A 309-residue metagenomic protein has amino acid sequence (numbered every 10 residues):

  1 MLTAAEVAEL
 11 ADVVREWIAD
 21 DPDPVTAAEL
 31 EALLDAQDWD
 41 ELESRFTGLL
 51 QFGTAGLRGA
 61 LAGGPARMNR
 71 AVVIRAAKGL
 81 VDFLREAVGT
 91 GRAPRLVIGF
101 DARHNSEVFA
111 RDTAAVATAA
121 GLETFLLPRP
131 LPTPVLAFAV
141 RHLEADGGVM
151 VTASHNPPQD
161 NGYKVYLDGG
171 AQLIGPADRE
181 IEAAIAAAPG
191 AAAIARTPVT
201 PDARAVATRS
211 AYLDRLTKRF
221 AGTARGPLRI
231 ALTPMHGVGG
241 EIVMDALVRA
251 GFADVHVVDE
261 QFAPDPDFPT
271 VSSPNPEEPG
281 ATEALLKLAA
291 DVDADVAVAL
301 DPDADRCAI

Functional and structural regions predicted by a protein language model:
L2-T113, A203-L228, V238: An N-terminal, well-structured beta->alpha segment
W17-D21, V25, E41-F46, L50 (+1 more regions): Gly/Ser/Thr-enriched, mixed-charge loops and adjacent short helices that form phosphate/oxyanion-binding elements
D21, V25-E29, L33-L34, F138-D146 (+1 more regions): N-terminal glycine-rich phosphate/adenylate-binding segment common to multiple enzyme folds
F52, A62, R67-R85, V238 (+7 more regions): Non-catalytic terminal/interface segments that mediate subunit docking, oligomerization, and allosteric communication
L57-G59, G64, R103, L131-P132 (+5 more regions): Short, glycine-/Ser/Thr-/acidic-enriched flexible segments
F83, V116, A139, R219 (+1 more regions): Rossmann-fold NAD(P)-dependent oxidoreductase module
V97-D160, G251-I309: N-terminal small/polar loop signature for handling phosphorylated ligands or for N-terminal nucleophile
